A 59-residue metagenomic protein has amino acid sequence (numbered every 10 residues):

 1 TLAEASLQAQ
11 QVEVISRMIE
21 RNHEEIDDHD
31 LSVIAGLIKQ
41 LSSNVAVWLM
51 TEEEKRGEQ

Functional and structural regions predicted by a protein language model:
T1-Q59: Sequence/structural signature of long amphipathic alpha-helices that form protein-protein interaction faces
